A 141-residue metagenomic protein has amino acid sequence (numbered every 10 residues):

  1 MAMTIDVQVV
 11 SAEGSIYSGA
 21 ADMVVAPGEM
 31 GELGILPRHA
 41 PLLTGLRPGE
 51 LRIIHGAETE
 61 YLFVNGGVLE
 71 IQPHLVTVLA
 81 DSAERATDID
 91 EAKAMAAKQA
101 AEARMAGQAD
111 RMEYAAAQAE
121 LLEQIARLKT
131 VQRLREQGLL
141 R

Functional and structural regions predicted by a protein language model:
M1-Y61: A positional/architectural concept
V7-V10, V24-V25, V64, V68 (+2 more regions): Extended aliphatic helical segments
E13, E32, E70, E84 (+1 more regions): Acidic-residue sensor for enzyme active/binding pockets
A40-D90: Short, positively charged
A83-R141: Acidic/glycine-rich phosphate/pyrophosphate-binding loops and surrounding catalytic core that coordinate Mg2+
